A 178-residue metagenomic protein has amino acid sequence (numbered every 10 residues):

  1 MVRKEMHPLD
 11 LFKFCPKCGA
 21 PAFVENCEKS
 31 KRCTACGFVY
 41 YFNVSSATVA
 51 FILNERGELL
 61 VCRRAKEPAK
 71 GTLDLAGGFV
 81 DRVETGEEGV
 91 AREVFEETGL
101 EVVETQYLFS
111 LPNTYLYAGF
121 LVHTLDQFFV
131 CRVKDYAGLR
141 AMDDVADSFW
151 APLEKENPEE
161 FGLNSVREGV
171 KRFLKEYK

Functional and structural regions predicted by a protein language model:
M1-L11, E156, V170-Y177: A broadly conserved sequence feature marking short terminus-proximal activation segments in nucleic acid-centric
V2-E5, N54-E96: Conserved Nudix-box catalytic region and its N-terminal flanking loop in Nudix hydrolases and closely related
P8-F12, K29, S46: Short metal-coordination and nucleic-acid-contact micro-motifs, chiefly zinc-binding Cys/His arrays
C15-C18, C33-C36: Short cysteine-rich clusters marking metal-coordination/redox-active sites
F23-V24, Y41: Short functional micro-motifs and their immediate structural scaffolds
A35-L59, F79: Conserved N-terminal beta-strand and adjoining loop/helix that marks the start of the Nudix/MutT-like hydrolase domain
F109-A137: Active-site-adjacent beta-strand/loop module that shapes the phosphate/pyrophosphate-binding cleft
R140-V170: NUDIX/MutT-family hydrolases
